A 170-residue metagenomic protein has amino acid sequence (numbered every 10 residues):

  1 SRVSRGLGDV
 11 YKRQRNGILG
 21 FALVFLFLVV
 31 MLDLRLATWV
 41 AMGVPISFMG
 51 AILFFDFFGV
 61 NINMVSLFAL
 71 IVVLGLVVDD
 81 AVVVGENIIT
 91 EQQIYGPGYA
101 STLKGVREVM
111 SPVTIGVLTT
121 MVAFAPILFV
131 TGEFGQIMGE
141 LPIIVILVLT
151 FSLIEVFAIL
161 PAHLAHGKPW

Functional and structural regions predicted by a protein language model:
S1-L7, Y11: Single conserved hydrophobic/aromatic residue that forms the stacking wall/gate of nucleotide- or nucleobase-binding
D9, V24, A41, P45 (+7 more regions): Residue-level signature of catalytic and energy-coupling elements of molecular machines, predominantly ATP/GTP-dependent
K12-F21, D33, A37, G105-G116 (+1 more regions): Loop-to-transmembrane-helix entry motif
Q14-N63, F129-E133: Interfacial segments of transmembrane alpha-helices in multi-pass membrane proteins
L26-F27, F54, V84, I88-E91 (+1 more regions): Hydrophobic alpha-helical interface/terminus motif in multipass membrane transporters
F27-M31, G43-V44, D56-F57, N61-V82 (+2 more regions): Hydrophobic transmembrane alpha-helices
L74, V78-E86, M110-F129, I137-W170: Transmembrane alpha-helices and their membrane-interface boundaries in multi-pass membrane transporters and channels
G85, E91-I115: Helix-loop junctions and hydrophobic alpha-helical segments within the transmembrane domains of large membrane
